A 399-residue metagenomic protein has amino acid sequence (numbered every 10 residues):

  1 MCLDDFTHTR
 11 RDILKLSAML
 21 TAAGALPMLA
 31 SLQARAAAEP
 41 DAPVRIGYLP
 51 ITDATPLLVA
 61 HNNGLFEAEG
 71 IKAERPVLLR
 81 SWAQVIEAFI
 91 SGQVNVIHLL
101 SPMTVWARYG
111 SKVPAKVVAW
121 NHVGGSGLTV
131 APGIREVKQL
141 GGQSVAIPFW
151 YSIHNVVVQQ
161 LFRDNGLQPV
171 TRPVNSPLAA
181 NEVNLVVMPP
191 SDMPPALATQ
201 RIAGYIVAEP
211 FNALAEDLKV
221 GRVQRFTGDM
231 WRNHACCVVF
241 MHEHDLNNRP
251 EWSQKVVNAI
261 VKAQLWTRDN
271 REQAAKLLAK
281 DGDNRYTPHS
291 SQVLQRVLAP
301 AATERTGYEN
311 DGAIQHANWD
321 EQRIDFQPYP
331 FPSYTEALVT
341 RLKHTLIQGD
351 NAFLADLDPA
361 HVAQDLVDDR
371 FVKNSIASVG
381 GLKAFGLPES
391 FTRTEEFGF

Functional and structural regions predicted by a protein language model:
M1-D12, T21-A23, P27, L32: N-terminal secretory signal peptides
A18: Short, locally clustered residues in the helix-turn-helix/winged-helix DNA-binding domain
A25-M28, G64-E67, L167-P169, H344-L354: Short helix-capping/linker segments at secondary-structure and domain boundaries
A37-M188, A196-E216, V220-N233, D369 (+1 more regions): Short, glycine-/small- and polar/acidic-enriched structural segments that line small-molecule recognition paths
S101-M103, P190-A299: Pocket-lining segment of extracytoplasmic ligand-binding domains
R249-L357: Secondary-structure end/capping motifs
T335-F399: Conserved C-terminal helix/tail region of periplasmic/extracytoplasmic solute-binding proteins
